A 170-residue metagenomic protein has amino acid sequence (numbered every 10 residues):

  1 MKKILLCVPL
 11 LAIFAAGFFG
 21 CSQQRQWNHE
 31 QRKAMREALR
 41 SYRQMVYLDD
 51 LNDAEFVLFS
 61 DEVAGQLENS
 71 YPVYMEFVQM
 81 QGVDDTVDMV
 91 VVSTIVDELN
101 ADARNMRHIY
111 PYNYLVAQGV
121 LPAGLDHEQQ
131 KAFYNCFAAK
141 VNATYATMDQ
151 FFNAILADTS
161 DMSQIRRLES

Functional and structural regions predicted by a protein language model:
M1-I4: Positively charged n-region of N-terminal signal peptides that target proteins for export
L6-L11: Sec-dependent N-terminal signal peptides
G17-G20: C-terminal motif of bacterial Sec signal peptides marking the signal peptidase cleavage site
S22-Q24: Bacterial signal peptide processing site
L39-P72: Post-signal-peptide N-terminal segment of Sec-exported extracytoplasmic proteins
V46, V63-Y71, A103, R107 (+1 more regions): Sec/Tat-exported extracytoplasmic proteins
V90-N135, N142-Y145, E169: Extended amphipathic alpha-helical interaction segments
D149-S170: C-terminal amphipathic alpha-helix
